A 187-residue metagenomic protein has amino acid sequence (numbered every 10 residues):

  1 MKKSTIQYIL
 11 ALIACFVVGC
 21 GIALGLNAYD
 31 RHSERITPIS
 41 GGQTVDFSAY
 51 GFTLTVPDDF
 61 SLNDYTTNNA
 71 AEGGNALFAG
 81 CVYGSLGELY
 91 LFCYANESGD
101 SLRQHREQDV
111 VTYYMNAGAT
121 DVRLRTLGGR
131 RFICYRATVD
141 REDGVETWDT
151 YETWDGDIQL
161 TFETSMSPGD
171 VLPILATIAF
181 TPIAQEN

Functional and structural regions predicted by a protein language model:
K2-A76, V145, E163-N187: N-terminal targeting sequences that direct proteins away from the cytosol to non-cytosolic compartments
T66-M166, I183: Conserved polar/disulfide-associated segments of primarily extracytoplasmic proteins
